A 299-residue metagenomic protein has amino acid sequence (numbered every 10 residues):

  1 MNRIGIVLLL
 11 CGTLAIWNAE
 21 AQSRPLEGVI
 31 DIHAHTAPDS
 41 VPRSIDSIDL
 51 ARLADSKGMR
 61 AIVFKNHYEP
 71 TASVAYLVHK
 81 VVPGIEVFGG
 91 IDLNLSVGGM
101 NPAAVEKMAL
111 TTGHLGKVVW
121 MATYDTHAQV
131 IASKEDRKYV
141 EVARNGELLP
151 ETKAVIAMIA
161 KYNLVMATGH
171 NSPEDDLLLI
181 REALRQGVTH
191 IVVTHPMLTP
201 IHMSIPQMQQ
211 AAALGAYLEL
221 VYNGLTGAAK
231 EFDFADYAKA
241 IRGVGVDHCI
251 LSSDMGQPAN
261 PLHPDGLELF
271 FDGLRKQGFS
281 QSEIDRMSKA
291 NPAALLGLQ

Functional and structural regions predicted by a protein language model:
G5-A15: Bacterial N-terminal signal peptides
A19-V41: Replace "His-x-His-based motif
D31, H35, D49-A72, I85-N94 (+4 more regions): Divalent metal-dependent hydrolysis catalytic cores, especially in the metallo-beta-lactamase
D55, A75-G84, K107-H114, A157 (+3 more regions): Acidic (Asp/Glu)-rich catalytic clusters
G98-V193: Extended substrate/RNA-proximal surfaces in nucleic-acid metabolism proteins
A157, L164-G169, P173-F232, I250: Catalytic pocket-lining loop regions of alpha/beta-barrel enzymes, especially the amidohydrolase/enolase/GH5 lineages
V246-H263: Short acidic/histidine-rich active-site segments
G266-Q299: Mid-to-C-terminal alpha-helical segments outside catalytic/metal-binding sites
